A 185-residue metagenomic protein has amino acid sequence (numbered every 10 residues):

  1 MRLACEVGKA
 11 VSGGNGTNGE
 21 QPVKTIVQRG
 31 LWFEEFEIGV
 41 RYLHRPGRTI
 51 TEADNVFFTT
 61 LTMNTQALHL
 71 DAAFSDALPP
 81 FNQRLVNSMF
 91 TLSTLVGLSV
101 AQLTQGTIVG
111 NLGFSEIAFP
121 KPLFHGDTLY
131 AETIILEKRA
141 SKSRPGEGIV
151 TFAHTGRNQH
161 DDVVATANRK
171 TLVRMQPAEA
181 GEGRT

Functional and structural regions predicted by a protein language model:
C5-V7, V11, N15-E37, F119-T128 (+1 more regions): HotDog/MaoC-like acyl-thioester-processing domains
G16-G113, M175-T185: Hot-dog-fold acyl-thioester-processing enzymes
